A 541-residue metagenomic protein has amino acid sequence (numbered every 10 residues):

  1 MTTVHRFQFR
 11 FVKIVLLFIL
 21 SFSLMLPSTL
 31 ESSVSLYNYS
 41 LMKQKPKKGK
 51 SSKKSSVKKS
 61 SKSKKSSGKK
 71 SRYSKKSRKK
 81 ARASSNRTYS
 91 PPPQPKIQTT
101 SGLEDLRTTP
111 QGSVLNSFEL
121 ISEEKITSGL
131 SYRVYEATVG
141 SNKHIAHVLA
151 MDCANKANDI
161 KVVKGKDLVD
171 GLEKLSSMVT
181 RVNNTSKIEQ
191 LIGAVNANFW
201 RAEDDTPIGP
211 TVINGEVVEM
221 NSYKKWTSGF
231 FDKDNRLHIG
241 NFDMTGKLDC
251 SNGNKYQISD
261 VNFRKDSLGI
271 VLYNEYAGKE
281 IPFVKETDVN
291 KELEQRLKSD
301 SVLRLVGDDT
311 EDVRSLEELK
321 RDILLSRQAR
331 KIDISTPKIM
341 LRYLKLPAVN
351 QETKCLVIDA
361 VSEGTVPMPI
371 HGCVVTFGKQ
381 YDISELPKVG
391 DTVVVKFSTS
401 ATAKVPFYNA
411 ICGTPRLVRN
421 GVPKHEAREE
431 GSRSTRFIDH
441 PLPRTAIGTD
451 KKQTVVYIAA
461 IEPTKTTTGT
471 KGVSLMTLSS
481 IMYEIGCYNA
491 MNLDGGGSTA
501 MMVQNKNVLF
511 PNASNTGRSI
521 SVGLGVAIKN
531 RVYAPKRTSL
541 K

Functional and structural regions predicted by a protein language model:
M1-F9: N-terminal secretory signal peptides that target proteins for export/translocation
V15-S23: Bacterial N-terminal signal peptides
F22-E31: C-terminal segment of classical bacterial N-terminal signal peptides
V34-Y39, K45-K53, K59-T376: Zymogen propeptides
A202-K233, F397, A410, T414-R428 (+2 more regions): Conserved, well-ordered active-site substructure
G372-L386: Short alpha-helix capping/helix-loop boundary micro-motifs
P387-V394: Loop/turn positions that initiate beta-strands
V395-A403: Short, charged beta-turn/beta-strand-edge "cap" motif at the junction between a beta-strand and an adjacent loop
